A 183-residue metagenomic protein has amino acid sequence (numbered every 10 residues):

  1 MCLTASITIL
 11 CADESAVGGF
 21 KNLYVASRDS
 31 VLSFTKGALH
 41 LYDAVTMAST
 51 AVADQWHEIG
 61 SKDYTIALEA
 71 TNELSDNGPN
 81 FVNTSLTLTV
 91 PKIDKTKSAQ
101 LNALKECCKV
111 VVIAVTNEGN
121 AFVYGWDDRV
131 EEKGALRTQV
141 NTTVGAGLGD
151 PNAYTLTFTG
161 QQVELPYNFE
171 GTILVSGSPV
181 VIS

Functional and structural regions predicted by a protein language model:
C2, A12-S85, V130-L148: Solvent-exposed edge beta-strands and adjacent loop segments that serve as assembly or binding interfaces
F20-S30, L86-P91, C108-N117: Short, hydrophobic/proline-enriched secondary-structure or compact coil segments at domain edges
E73-T96, D150-E164: Oligomerization/assembly interface segments of phage tail-like spikes and tubes
N77-G78, N102-L104, A114, A146-D150: A general structural signal for short secondary-structure junctions and capping/turn motifs
K95-A103, Y167-F169: Short, conserved charged micro-motifs
L101-D127: Short, acidic/charged, Gly/Pro-enriched secondary-structure junctions
R129-S183: Mixed-charge, glycine-accented linear interaction segment located at domain edges/termini
